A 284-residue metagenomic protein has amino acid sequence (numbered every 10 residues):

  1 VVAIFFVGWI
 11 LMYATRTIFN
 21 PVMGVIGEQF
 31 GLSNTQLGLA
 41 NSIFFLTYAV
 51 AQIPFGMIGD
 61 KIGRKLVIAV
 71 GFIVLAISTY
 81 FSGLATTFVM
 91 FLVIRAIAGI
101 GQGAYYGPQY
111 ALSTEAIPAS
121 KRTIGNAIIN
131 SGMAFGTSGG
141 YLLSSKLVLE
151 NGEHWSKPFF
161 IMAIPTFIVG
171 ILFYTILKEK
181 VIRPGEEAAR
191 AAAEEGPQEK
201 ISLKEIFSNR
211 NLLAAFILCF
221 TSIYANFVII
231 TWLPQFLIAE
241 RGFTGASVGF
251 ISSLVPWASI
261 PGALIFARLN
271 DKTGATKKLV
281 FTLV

Functional and structural regions predicted by a protein language model:
T17, F45-I53, T137-S138, P256-L264: Residue-level signature of mid-helix packing/kink "hotspots" within the transmembrane helices of 12-pass Major
F19-N20, R210-A263: Extracytoplasmic gate region of multi-pass secondary transporters
G31, G63, L84-M90, G152 (+1 more regions): Helix-breaking motifs and short loop linkers at transmembrane-helix boundaries and internal kinks in secondary membrane
V50-T87: Conserved MFS/SLC helix-loop-helix module at the cytosolic interface between two early adjacent transmembrane helices
K61-G71, D271-V284: Cytoplasmic membrane-interface "Motif A"-like loop-to-helix N-cap segments of 12-TM Major Facilitator Superfamily
I94-F135: Cytoplasmic helix-loop-helix junction between adjacent transmembrane helices in 12-TM secondary transporters
I129-E179: Helix-loop-helix hairpin linking two adjacent transmembrane segments in secondary transporters
I182-A215: Juxtamembrane intracellular "pre-TM" segments in multi-pass secondary transporters
